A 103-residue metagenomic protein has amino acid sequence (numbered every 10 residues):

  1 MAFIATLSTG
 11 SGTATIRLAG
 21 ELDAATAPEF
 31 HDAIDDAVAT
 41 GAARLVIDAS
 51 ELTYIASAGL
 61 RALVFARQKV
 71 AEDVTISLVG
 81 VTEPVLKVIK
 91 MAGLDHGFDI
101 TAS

Functional and structural regions predicted by a protein language model:
M1-R17: Short beta-strand/loop segment at the start of cytosolic alpha/beta domains
A24-G97: Amphipathic alpha-helical interaction surfaces in cytosolic regulatory modules
D99-S103: Short acidic-hydrophobic, aromatic-tinged amphipathic segments that line or gate anion-handling sites
